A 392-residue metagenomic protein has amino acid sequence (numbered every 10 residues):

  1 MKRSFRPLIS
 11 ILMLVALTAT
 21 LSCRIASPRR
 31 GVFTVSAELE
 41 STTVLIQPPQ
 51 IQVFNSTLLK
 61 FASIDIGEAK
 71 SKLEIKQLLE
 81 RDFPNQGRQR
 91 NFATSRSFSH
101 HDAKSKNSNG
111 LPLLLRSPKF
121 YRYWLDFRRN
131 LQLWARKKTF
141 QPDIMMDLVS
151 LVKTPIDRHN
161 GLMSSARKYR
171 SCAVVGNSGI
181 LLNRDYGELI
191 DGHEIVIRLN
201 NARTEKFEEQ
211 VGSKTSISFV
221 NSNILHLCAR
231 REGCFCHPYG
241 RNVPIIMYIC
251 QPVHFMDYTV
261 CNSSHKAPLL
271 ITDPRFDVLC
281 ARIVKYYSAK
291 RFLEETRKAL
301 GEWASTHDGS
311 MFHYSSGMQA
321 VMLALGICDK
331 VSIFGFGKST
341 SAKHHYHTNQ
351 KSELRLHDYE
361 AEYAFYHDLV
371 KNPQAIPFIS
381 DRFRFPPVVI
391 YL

Functional and structural regions predicted by a protein language model:
K2-L392: Metal-ion/cofactor- or nucleotide/acyl-coenzyme-handling active-site neighborhoods
